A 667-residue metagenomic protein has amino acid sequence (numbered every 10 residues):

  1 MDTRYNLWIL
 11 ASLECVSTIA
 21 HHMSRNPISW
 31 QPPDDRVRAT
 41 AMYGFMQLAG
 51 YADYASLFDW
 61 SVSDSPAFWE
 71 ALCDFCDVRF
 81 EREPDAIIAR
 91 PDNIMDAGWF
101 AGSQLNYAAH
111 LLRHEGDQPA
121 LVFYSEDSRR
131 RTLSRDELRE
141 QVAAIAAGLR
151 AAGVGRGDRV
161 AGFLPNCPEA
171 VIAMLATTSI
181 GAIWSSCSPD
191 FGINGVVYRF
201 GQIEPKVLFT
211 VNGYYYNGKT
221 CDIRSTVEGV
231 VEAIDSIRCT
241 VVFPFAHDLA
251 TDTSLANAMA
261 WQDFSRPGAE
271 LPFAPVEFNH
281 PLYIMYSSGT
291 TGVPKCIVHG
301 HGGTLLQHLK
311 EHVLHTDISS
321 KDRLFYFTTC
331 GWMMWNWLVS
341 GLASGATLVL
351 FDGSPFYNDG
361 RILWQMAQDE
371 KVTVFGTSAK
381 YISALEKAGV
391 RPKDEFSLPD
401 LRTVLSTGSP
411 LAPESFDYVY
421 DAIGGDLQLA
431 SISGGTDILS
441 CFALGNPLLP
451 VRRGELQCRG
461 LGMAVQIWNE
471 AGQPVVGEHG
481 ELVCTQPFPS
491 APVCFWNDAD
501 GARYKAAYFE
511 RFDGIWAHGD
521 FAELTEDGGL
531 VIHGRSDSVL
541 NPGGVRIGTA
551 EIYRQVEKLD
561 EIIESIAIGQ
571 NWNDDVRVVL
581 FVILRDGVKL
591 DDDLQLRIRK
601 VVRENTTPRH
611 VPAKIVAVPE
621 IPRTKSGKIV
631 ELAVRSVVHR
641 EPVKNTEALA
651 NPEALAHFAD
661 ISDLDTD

Functional and structural regions predicted by a protein language model:
A55-W60, L121-L175, G192-V197, T253-D263 (+1 more regions): Conserved AMP-binding/adenylate-forming core of the ANL superfamily
D117-P119, V241-V242, T253-Y286, V293 (+3 more regions): Conserved pre-ATP/AMP-binding loop-to-beta segment of ANL
G162, C187-G213, V227, Q368 (+10 more regions): AMP-binding/adenylate-forming catalytic core of the ANL superfamily
S179-D263, E370-K371, S378-A379: Structural core segment of the AMP-binding/adenylate-forming
V242-P244, E604-I629, E641-T666: AMP-binding/adenylate-forming catalytic domain of the ANL superfamily
G303-R323, M333-T373, A388: Conserved AMP-binding/adenylation subdomain of ANL enzymes
A343-A346, V372-G376, E386-V451: Gly/Ser/Thr-rich phosphate-binding loop
C458-G460, Q473-F509, I547, P642-V643: Conserved ATP/PPi-binding loop(s) of AMP-dependent carboxylate-activating enzymes
